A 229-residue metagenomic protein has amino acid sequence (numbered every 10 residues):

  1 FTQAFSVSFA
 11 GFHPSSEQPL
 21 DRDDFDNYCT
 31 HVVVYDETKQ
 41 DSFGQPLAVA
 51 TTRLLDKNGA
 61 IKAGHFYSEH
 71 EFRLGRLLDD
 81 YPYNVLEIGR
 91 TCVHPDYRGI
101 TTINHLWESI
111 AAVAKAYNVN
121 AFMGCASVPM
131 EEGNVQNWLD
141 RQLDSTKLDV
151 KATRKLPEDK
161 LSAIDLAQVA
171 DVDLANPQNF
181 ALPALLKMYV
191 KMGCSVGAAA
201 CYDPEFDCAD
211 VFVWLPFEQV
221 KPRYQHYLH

Functional and structural regions predicted by a protein language model:
F1-Y28: An N-terminal domain-cap segment
R22-V33, E37, F206-V211: A short helix-loop-beta-strand connector motif used in the catalytic cores of GNAT acetyltransferases and, in some
Y28-L77: Short, His- and charge-rich active-site/binding loops that engage polyanionic ligands
V33, A121-M123, F212-W214: Ordered hydrophobic segments in well-structured contexts
D36-K39, D96, F217-V220: Short loop segments at secondary-structure junctions
T52, L86, V211: A broad, low-specificity signal marking well-ordered, structured residues that form hydrophobic/aromatic
K57-S195, A200-C208: Acyl-donor binding region in acyl/amide transferases
F212-H229: Long, continuous compositionally biased terminal/linker segments
